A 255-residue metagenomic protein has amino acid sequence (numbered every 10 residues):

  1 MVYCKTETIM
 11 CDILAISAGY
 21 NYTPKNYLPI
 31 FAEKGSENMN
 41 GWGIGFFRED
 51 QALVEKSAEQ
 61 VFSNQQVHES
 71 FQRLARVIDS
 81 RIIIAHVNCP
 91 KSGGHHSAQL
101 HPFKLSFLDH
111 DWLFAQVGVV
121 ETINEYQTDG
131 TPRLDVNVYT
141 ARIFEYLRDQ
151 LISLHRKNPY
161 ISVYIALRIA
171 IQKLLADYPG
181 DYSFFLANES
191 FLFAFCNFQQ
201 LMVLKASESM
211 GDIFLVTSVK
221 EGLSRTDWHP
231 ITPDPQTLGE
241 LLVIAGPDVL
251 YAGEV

Functional and structural regions predicted by a protein language model:
V2-N64, A194, I213, I231-P235 (+1 more regions): Extreme N-terminus nucleophile/cap motif
C11, L100-V120, Q172-K220, R225-P235 (+1 more regions): Conserved catalytic micro-motifs used in adenylation/nucleotidyl-transfer and phosphoryl/amide- and methyl-transfer
D12-I16, F47, E55-C89, R156-Y160: Short, compositionally biased leader-like segments
A18-G19, H86-C89, V117, N197 (+2 more regions): Fold-independent oxyanion-binding glycine-rich loops and adjacent beta-strand/coil segments at enzyme active sites
P24-K25, V54, G93-H95, T122-E125 (+4 more regions): Short helix/loop capping segments that flank catalytic or ligand/cofactor-binding pockets
I44, G118, I143: Residue-level signal for inorganic ion chemistry
E59-Q72, V87-D109, Y126-T128: Short acidic (Asp/Glu) patches
E121-N188: Short histidine
